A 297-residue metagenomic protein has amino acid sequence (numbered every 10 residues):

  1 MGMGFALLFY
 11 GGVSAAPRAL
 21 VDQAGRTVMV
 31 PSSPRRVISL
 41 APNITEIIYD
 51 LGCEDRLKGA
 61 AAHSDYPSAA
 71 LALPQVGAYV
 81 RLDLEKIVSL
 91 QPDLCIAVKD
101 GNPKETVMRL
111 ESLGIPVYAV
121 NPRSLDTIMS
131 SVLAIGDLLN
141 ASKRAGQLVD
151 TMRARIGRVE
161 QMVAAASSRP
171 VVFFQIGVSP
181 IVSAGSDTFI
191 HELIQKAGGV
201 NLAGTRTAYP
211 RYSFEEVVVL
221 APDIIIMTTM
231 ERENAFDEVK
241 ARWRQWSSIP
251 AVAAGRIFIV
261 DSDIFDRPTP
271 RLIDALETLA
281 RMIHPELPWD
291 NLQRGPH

Functional and structural regions predicted by a protein language model:
M1-Y10: Bacterial N-terminal signal peptides
V13-R36, H297: N-terminal hydrophobic or amphipathic helices and topogenic motifs
L20, R26-T27, D93-L94, K104-V182 (+3 more regions): Extracytoplasmic substrate-binding proteins
R35-L90, L94-G101, L202-T205: A short, structured surface patch at a secondary-structure boundary
A41, K99-D100, I176, R206 (+3 more regions): Short secondary-structure boundary segments
A61, S186-P210, T229, F258: His/Asp/Glu-enriched short active-site or ligand-binding loop at hydrolase and phosphoryl-transfer sites
L90-C95, P116, L220-I226: Alpha-to-beta junction loops
G101-S112, I224-R242: A ligand-binding cleft/hinge motif common to bilobed small-molecule-binding domains
